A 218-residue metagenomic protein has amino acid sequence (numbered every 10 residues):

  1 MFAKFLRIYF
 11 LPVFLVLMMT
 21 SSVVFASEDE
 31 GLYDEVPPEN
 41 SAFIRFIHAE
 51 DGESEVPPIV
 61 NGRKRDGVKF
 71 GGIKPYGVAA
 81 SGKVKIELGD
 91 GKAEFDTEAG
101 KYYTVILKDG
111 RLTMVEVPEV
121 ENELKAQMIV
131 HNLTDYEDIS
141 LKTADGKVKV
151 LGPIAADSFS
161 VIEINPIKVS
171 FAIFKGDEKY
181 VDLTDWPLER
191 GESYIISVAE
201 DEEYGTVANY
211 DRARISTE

Functional and structural regions predicted by a protein language model:
M1-L6: N-terminal secretory signal peptides that target proteins for export/translocation
R7-F10, H48: Sequence-pattern detector for short linear motifs and compositional/periodic biases rather than a specific fold
Y9-S21: Bacterial N-terminal signal peptides
A26-E218: Intrinsically disordered, low-complexity polar regions and short flexible loop motifs
